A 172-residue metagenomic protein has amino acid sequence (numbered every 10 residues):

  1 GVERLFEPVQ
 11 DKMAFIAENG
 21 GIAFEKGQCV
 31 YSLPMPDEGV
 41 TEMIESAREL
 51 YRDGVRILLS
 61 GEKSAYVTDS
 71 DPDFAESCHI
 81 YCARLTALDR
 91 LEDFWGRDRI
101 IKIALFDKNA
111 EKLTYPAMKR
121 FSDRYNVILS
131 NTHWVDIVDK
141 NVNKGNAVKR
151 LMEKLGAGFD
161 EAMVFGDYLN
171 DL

Functional and structural regions predicted by a protein language model:
G1-F74: Active-site phosphate-binding/coordination module
V2, D171-L172: Short, hydrophobic alpha-helical packing/hinge segments within bilobed ligand-binding/sensory domains
S46, D53-F165, L169-D171: Conserved acidic, metal-coordinating active-site core of Asp-based, Mg2+-dependent phosphoryl-transfer enzymes
